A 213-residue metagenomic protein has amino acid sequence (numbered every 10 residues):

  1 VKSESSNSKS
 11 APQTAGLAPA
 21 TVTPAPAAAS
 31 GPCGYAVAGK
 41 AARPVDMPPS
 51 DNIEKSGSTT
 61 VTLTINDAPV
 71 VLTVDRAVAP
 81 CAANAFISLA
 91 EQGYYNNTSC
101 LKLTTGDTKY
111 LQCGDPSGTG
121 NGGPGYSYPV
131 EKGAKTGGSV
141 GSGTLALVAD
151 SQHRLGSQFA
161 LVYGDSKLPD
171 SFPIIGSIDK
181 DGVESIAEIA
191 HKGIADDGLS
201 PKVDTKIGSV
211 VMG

Functional and structural regions predicted by a protein language model:
V1-G213: Cyclophilin-like peptidyl-prolyl cis-trans isomerases
